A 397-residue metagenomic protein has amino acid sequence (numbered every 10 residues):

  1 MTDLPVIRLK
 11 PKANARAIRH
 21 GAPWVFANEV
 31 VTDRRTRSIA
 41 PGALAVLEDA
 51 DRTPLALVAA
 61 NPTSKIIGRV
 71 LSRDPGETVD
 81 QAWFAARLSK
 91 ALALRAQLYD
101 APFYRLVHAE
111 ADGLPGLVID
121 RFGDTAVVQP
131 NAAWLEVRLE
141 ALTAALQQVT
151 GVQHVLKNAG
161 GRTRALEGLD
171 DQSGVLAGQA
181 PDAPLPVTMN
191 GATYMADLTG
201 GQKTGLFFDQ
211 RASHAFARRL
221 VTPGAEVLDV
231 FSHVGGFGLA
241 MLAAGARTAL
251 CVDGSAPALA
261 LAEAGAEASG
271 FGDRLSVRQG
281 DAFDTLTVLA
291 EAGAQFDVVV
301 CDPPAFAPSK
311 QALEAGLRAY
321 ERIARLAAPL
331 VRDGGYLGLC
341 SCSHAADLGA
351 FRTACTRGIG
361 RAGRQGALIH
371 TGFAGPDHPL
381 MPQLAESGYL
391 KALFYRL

Functional and structural regions predicted by a protein language model:
M1-G123: Non-catalytic accessory regions of SAM-dependent methyltransferases
V107-D120, E136-F207: Non-catalytic substrate-recognition/targeting regions of SAM-dependent transferases
G224-H233: Conserved class I S-adenosyl-L-methionine
V234-A246: Conserved SAM-binding loop of SAM-dependent methyltransferases across substrates and taxa, primarily the Class I
T248-D253: Conserved SAM-binding motif I beta-strand of class I
P257-D297: S-adenosyl-L-methionine
Q295, R322, Y336-L397: C-terminal catalytic and target-recognition region of SAM-dependent MTase-like enzymes, primarily methyltransferases
F296-L326: Mobile active-site "lid"/loop adjacent to the S-adenosyl-L-methionine
